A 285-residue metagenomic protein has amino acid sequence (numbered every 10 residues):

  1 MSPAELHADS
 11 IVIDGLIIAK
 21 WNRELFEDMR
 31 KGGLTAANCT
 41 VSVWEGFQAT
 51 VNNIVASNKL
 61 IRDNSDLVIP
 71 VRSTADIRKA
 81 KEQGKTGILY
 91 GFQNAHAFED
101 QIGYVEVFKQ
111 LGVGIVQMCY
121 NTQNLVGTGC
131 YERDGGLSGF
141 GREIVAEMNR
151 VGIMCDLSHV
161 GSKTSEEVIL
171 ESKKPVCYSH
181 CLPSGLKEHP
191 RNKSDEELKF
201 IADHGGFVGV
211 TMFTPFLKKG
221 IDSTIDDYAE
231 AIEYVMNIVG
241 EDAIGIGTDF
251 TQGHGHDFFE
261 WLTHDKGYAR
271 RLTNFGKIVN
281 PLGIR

Functional and structural regions predicted by a protein language model:
M1-G139, E188-R285: N-terminal hydrophobic targeting/anchoring segments and the immediately downstream early-domain regions of hydrolases
V12-A19, V160, Y178-C181: Histidine-centered catalytic micro-motifs
F26, Q101-V105, G161-K174: Distinct, well-ordered alpha-helical segments
I61-D63, G135-G152, V168-Y178, I238: Alpha-helix-loop-beta-strand connector modules within alpha/beta enzyme cores
T122, V160-G161: A generic "binding-loop/recognition-motif" signal
I153-V160: Catalytic beta/alpha-barrel core
V160, C181-P183, T211-P215: Histidine- and/or cysteine-centered catalytic micro-motif in compact active-site loops
I169-L182, T263-R271: A short alpha/beta connector and helix-capping loop motif
